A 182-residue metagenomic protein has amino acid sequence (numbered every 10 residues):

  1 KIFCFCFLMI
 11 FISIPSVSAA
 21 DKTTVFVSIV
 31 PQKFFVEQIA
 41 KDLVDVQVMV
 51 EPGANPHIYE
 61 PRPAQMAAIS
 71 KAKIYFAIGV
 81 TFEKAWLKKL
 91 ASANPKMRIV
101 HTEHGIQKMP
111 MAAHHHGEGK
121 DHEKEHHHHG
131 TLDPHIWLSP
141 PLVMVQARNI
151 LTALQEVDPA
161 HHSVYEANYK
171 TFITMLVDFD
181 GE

Functional and structural regions predicted by a protein language model:
C4-S13: Bacterial N-terminal signal peptides
A19-E182: Extracytoplasmic metal-acquisition and chelation regions
